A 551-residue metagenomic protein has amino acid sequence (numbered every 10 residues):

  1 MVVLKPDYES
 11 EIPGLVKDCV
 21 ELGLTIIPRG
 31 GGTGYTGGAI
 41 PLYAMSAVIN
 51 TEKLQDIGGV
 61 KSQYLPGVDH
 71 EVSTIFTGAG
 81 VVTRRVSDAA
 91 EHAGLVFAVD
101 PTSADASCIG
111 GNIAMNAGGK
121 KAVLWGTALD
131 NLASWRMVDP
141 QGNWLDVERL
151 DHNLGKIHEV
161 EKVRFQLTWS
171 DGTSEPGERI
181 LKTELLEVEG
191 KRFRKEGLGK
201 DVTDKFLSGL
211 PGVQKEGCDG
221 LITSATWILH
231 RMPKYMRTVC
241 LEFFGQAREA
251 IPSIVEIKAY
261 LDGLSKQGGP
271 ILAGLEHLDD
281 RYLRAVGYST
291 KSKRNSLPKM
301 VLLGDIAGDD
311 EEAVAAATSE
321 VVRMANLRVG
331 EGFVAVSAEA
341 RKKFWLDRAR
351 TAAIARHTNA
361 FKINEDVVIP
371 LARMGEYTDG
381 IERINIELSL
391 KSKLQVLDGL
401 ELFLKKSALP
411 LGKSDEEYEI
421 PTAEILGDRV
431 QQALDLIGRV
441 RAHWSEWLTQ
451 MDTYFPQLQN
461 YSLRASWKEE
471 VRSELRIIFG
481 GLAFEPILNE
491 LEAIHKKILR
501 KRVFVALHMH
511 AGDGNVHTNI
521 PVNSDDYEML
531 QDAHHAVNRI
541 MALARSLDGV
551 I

Functional and structural regions predicted by a protein language model:
M1-V2, D7, G14-K17, L22-L24 (+5 more regions): Conserved glycine-rich FAD pyrophosphate-binding loop
E9-I12, T83: Short alpha-helical patches at coil-to-helix transitions and adjacent helical residues in well-structured domains
I12-P13, S87, I251, G375: Generic structural signal for individual residues within well-ordered alpha-helical segments across diverse proteins
G30-T33, V82: Ser/Thr-glycine-rich phosphate-binding loops at phosphate-binding pockets of nucleotides, nucleotide cofactors
T33-A39, N112-K121, D204-R231, V367-I369 (+3 more regions): Conserved phosphate/anionic-ligand binding catalytic regions in large, soluble enzymes, centered on
D56-G67, S73-A259: FAD-binding subdomain of flavoenzyme oxidoreductases
E91, A114, G118, K258 (+4 more regions): Hydrophobic/aromatic-lined pockets within catalytic cores
S265: Active-site loops and adjacent core secondary-structure elements that bind or stabilize anionic groups
